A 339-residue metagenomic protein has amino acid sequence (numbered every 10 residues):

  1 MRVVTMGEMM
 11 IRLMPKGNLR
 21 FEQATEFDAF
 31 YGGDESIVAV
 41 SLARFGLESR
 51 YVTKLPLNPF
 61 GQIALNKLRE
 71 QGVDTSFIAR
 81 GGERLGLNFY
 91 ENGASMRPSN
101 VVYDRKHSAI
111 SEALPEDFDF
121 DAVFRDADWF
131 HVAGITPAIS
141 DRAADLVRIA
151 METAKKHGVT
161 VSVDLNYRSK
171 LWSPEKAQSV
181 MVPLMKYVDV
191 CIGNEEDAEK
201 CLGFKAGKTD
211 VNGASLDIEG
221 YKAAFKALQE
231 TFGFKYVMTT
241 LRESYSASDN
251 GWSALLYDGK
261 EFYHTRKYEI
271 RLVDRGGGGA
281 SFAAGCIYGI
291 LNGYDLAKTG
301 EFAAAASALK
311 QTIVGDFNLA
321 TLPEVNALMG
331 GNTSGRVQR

Functional and structural regions predicted by a protein language model:
M1-R20: Positively charged, low-complexity intrinsically disordered leader regions
R20-V40: Short catalytic helix/loop segments, enriched in acidic residues and glycine and frequently bearing histidine
D34-R44, V147-T153: Histidine-anchored nucleotide/phosphate-binding helix
V38-E48, Y288-N292: Alpha-helix C-terminal capping segments
E48-I135, V325-R339: Conserved N-terminal subdomain of the carbohydrate kinase-like
T153-T160, F232-K235: A short helix->loop->beta-strand "cap" motif at the edges of active sites that frequently abuts
L171-D258: Conserved phosphate/ATP/ADP-binding segment of small-molecule kinases
F262-N332: Conserved post-catalytic alpha-helical subdomain immediately downstream of the catalytic base and nucleotide-binding
